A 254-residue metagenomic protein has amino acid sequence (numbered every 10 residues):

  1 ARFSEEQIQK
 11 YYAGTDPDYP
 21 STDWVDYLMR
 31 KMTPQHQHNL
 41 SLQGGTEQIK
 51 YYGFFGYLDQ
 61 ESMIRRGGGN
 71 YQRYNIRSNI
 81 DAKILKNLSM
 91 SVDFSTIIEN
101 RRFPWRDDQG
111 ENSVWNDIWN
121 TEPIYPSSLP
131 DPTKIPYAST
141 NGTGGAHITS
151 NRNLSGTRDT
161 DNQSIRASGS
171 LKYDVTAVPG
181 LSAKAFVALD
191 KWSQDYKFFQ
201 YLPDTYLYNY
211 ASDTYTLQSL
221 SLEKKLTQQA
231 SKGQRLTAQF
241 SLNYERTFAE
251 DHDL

Functional and structural regions predicted by a protein language model:
A1-E6, I97-N141, Q194-A211: A surface-exposed, glycine/aromatic-enriched loop/edge motif typical of exported proteins
A1-G67: Residues embedded in well-ordered regular secondary structure
Y12-D23, F54-E61, S139-N153, S212-K225: Flexible, solvent-exposed coil segments and beta strand-coil junctions, predominantly the extracellular/periplasmic
R30-E47, G56, G144-F198, L226-D253: Outer-membrane beta-barrel transmembrane strands
K50-Y52, S89-S91, S182-K184: Residue-level detector of the transmembrane beta-barrel scaffold of outer-membrane proteins
L58-Q60, I97, D190: Short coil/turn motifs at secondary-structure junctions
G68-A82: Short secondary-structure subsegments characteristic of cysteine-rich extracellular domains
A82-M90: Repeat-solenoid scaffold signature
